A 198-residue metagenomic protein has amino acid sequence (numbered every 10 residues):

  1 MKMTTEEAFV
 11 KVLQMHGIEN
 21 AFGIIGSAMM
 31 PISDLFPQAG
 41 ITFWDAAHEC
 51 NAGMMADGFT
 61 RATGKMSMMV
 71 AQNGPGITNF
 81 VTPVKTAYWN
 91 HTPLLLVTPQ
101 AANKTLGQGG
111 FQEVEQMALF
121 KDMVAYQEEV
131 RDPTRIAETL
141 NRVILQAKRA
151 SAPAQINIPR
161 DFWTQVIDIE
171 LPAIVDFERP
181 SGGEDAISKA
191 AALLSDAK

Functional and structural regions predicted by a protein language model:
M1-K198: N-terminal alpha/beta PP-like core and its mobile active-site loop of ThDP/TPP-dependent enzymes
